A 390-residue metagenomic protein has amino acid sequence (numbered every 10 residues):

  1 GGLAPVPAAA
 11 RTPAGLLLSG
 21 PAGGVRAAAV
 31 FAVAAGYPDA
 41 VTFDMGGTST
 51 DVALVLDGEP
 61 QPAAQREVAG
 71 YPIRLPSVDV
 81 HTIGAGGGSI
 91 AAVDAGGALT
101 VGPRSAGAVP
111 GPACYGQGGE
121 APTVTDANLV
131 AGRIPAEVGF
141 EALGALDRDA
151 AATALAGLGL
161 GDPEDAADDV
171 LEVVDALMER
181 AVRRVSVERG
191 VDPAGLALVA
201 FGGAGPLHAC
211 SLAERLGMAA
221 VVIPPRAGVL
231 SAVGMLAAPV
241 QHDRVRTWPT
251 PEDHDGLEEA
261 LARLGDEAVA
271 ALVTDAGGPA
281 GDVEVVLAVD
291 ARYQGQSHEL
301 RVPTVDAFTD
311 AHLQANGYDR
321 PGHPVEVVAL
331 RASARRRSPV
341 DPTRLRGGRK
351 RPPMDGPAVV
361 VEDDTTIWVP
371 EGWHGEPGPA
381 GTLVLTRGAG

Functional and structural regions predicted by a protein language model:
G1-A14, L18-P21, C114-A154: Gly/Ser/Thr-rich active-site cleft segment
G2-A4, A27-A28, E67-V68, R183-V187: A generic local structural motif
G2-V6, S49, P206-L207: Short, active-site-adjacent cap segments at secondary-structure transitions
P5-A14, E164-D165, G190-G195: Glycine/charged-rich beta-loop-alpha catalytic/anionic-binding loops adjacent to active sites
V6, T42, G70, H81 (+3 more regions): Generic marker of residues within folded, mature protein domains
T12-S19, G23-L129, C210-R246: Glycine-rich phosphate-binding loop of actin/hexokinase-like ATP-binding domains
L18, V199-A200: Short, flexible loop segments at the rims of nucleotide/cofactor-binding pockets, characterized by
Y37, G47, G86, V101 (+6 more regions): C-terminal, non-catalytic interaction/recognition modules in large multi-subunit enzymes and RNPs
